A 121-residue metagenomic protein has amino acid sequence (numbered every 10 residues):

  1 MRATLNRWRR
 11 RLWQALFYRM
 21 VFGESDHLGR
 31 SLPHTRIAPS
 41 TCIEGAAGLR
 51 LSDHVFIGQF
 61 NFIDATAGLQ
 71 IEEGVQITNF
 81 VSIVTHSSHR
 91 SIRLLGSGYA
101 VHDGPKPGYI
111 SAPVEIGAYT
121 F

Functional and structural regions predicted by a protein language model:
M1-A46: Extended, small-residue-rich solenoid/repeat segments and analogous flexible loops that form exposed scaffolds
C42-R50, F56-F121: Flexible, glycine/small-residue-enriched loop-and-beta-strand segment within the central core of proteins
